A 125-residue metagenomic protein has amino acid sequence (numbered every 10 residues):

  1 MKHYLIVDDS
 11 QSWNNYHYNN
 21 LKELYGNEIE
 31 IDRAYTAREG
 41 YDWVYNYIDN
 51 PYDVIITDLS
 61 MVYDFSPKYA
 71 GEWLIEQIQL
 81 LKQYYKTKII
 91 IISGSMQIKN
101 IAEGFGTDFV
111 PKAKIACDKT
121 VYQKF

Functional and structural regions predicted by a protein language model:
K2-W13, H17-L21: Conserved acidic segment of CheY-like receiver
S10-N14, L59-F65, M96-I98, A116: Short acidic, S/G/P-rich loop/turn micro-motifs used as interaction or catalytic elements
Q11, N20, L24, K68-A70 (+3 more regions): Catalytic phosphate/metal-binding cores of nucleic-acid and nucleotide-processing enzymes, i.e., regions that mediate
Y18-N19, R33-V54, Y63: Acidic, metal-coordinating helix/loop segments flanking the phosphotransfer/catalytic sites of two-component signaling
D53, T107-D108: Conserved acidic residues
V54-L80: Conserved phosphotransfer microenvironments
I75-A102, V110-P111: A short, hydrophobic beta-strand element within the central beta-sheet of small alpha/beta folds
A113, K119-F125: Receiver (REC) domain switch/output surface
